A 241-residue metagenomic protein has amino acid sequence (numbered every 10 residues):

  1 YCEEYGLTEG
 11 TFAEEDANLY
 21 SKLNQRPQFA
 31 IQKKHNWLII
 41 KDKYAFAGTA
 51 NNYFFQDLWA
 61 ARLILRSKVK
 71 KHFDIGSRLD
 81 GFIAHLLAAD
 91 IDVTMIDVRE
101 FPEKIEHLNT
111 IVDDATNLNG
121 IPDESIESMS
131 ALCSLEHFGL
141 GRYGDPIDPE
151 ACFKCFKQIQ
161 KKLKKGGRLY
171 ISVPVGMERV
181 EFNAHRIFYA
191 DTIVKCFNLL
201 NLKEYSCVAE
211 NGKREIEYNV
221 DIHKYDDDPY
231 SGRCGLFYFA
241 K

Functional and structural regions predicted by a protein language model:
Y1-R66, K71, H85, F182-L199 (+1 more regions): N-terminal accessory regions of S-adenosyl-L-methionine
F54-A61, D80, F153-F156: Short, well-ordered alpha-helical scaffold segments within catalytic/effector domains
R66, K71-L118: Class I SAM-dependent methyltransferase SAM/SAH-binding core
L118-M129: A short acidic, Gly/Pro-enriched loop at the edge of an enzyme's catalytic core that lines a small-molecule cofactor
S130, L135, G139: A conserved beta-strand element that flanks and buttresses the S-adenosyl-L-methionine
G141-Y143, R168-V194: Conserved class I S-adenosyl-L-methionine
I147-R168: A short glycine-rich, Lys/Arg-flanked "PGG" loop and its adjoining helix->strand segment in the class I
